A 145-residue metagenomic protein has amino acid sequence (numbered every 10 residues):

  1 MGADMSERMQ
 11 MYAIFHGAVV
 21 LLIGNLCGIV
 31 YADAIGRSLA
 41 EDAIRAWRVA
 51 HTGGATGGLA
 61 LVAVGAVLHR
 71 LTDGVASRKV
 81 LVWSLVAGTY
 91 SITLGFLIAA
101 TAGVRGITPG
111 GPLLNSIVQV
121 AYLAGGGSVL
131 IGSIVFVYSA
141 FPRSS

Functional and structural regions predicted by a protein language model:
M1-Y12, V30-I44, L61-W83, T101-G110 (+1 more regions): Juxtamembrane membrane-water interface segments of multi-pass membrane proteins, especially cytoplasmic-side
A13-A32, W47-L68, W83-A100, Y122-Y138: Hydrophobic cores of alpha-helical transmembrane segments in multi-pass integral membrane proteins
G111-V118: Membrane-interface segments at the starts/ends of alpha-helical transmembrane spans
